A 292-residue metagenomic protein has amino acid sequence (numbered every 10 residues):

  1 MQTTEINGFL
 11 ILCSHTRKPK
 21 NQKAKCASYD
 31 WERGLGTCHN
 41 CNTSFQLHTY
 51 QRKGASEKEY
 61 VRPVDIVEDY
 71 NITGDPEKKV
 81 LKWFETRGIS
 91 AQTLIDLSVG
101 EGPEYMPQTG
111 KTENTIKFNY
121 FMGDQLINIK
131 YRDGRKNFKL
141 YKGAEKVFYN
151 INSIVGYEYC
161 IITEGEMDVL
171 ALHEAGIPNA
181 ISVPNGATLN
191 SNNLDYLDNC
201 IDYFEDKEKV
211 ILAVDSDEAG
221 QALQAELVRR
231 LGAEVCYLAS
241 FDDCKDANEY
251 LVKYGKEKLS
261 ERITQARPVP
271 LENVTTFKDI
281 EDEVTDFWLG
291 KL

Functional and structural regions predicted by a protein language model:
M1-K20, F45-I127, R135, A144-E158 (+1 more regions): TOPRIM metal-binding catalytic domain and adjacent DNA-binding surface shared by DnaG-type primases
K18-Y29: Short recognition patches in nucleic-acid-associated and regulatory proteins
E32-T43: Cysteine-rich micro-motifs
Y105-E208, Q224: Phosphate-handling DNA/RNA-contact segment within nucleic-acid enzymes
E113-T115, D195-N199, D246-E261: Short, surface-exposed amphipathic charged segments that create phosphate/polyanion-binding patches used for binding
V183-L189, S216, S240-D243: Short, acidic/turn-prone active-site loops that include or flank metal/cofactor- and phosphate-binding residues
A222-G232: Short, aromatic/basic amphipathic alpha-helical patches
